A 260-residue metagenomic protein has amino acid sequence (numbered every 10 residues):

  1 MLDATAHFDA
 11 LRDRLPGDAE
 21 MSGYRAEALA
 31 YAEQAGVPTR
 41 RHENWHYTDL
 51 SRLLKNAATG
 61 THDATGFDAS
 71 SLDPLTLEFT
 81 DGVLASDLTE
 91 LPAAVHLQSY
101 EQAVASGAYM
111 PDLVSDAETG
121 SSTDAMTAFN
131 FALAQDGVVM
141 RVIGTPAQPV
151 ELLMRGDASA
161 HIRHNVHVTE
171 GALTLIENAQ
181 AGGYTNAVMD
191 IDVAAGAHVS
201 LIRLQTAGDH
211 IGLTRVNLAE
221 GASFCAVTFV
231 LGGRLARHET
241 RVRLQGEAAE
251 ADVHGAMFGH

Functional and structural regions predicted by a protein language model:
M1-I162, T169-E170: N-terminal leader/transition segments
S106-H260: Conserved beta-strand/loop scaffold segments within soluble protein domains that form the structured core and edges
